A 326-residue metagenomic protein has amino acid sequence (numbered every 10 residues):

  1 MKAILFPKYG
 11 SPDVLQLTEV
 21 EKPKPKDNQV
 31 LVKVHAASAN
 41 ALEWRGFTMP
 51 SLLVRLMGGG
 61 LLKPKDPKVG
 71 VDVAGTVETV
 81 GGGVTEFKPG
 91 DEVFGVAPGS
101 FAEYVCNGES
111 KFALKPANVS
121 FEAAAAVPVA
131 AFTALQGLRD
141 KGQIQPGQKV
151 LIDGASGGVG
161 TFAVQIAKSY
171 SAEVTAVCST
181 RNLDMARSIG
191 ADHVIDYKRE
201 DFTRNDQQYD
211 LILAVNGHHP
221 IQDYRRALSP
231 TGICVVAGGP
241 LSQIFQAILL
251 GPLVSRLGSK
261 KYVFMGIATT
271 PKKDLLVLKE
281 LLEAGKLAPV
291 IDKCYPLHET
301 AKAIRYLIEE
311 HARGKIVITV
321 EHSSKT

Functional and structural regions predicted by a protein language model:
S11, V20-A74: N-terminal glycine-rich beta->alpha transition that marks the start or flank of a dinucleotide-binding site
F47, D72-A97, E173: A glycine-/small-residue-rich N-terminal strand-loop-strand element that serves as the cofactor-binding glycine loop
K88, A117-S120, Q143-K149: Short helix-loop-beta connector
A97-E109: A structural motif shared across PLP-dependent enzymes of the aminotransferase-like
A125-D196: Mid-domain Rossmann-like dinucleotide-binding core that forms the NAD(H)/NADP(H) cofactor-binding site
T203-L211: A short acidic, Gly/Pro-enriched loop at the edge of an enzyme's catalytic core that lines a small-molecule cofactor
H218-L287, T319-T326: Glycine-rich phosphate-binding loop and adjacent beta-alpha segment of Rossmann(oid) nucleotide-cofactor-binding
K286-V290, A301-T326: C-terminal capping/lid region of NAD(P)-dependent oxidoreductase domains
